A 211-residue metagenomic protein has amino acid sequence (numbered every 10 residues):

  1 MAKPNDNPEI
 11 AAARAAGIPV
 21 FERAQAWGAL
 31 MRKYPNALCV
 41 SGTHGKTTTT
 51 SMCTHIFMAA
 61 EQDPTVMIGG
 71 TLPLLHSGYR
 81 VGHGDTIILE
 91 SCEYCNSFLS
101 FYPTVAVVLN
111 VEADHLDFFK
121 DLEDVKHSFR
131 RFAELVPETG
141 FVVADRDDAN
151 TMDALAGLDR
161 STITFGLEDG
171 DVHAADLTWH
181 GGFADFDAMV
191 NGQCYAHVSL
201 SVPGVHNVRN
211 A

Functional and structural regions predicted by a protein language model:
A2-R146, N150-S161, V190: Phosphate-binding loop of NTP-binding sites
F119-K126, G140, A144, A156 (+1 more regions): Adenine nucleotide phosphate-binding catalytic loops in nucleotide-utilizing enzymes
